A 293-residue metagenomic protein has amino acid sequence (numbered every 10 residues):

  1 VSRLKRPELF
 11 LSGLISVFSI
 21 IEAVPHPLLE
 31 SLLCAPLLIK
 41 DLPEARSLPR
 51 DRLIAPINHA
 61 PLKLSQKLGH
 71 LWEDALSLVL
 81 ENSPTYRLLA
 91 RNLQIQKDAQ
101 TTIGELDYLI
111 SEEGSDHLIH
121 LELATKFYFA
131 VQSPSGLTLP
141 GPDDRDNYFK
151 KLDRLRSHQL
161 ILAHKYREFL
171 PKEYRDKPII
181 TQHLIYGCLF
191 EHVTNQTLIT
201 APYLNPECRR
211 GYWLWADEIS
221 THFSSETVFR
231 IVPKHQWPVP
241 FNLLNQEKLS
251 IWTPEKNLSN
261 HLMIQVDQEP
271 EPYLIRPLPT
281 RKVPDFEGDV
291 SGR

Functional and structural regions predicted by a protein language model:
L4-R293: Intrinsically disordered, low-complexity Ser/Thr/Pro/Gly-rich regulatory segments
